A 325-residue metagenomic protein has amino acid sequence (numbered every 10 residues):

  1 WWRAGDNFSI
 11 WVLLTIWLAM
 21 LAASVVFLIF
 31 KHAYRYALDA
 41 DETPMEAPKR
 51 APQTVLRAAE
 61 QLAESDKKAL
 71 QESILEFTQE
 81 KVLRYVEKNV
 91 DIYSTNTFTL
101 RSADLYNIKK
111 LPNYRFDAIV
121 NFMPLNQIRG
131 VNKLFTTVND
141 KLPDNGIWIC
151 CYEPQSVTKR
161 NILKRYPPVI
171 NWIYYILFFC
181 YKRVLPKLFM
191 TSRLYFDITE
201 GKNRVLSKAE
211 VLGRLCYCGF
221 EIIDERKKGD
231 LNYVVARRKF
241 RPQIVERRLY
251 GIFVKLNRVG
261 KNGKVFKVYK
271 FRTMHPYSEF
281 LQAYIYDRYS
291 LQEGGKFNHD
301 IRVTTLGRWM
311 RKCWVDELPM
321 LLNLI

Functional and structural regions predicted by a protein language model:
W2-A19: Hydrophobic alpha-helical transmembrane segments
Y106-A118: A short acidic, Gly/Pro-enriched loop at the edge of an enzyme's catalytic core that lines a small-molecule cofactor
R115-F135, P154: A short SAM/SAH-binding and catalytic strip from SAM-dependent methyltransferases
N132-I147: A short glycine-rich, Lys/Arg-flanked "PGG" loop and its adjoining helix->strand segment in the class I
D144-T158: Conserved beta-strand signature within the Rossmann-like core of class I S-adenosyl-L-methionine
V157, N161-L212: C-terminal alpha-helical "lid/dimerization" subdomain adjacent to the S-adenosyl-L-methionine
L212-R247: Core SAM-dependent methyltransferase catalytic element
F240-I325: Conserved small/aromatic sequence motifs within transmembrane helices
